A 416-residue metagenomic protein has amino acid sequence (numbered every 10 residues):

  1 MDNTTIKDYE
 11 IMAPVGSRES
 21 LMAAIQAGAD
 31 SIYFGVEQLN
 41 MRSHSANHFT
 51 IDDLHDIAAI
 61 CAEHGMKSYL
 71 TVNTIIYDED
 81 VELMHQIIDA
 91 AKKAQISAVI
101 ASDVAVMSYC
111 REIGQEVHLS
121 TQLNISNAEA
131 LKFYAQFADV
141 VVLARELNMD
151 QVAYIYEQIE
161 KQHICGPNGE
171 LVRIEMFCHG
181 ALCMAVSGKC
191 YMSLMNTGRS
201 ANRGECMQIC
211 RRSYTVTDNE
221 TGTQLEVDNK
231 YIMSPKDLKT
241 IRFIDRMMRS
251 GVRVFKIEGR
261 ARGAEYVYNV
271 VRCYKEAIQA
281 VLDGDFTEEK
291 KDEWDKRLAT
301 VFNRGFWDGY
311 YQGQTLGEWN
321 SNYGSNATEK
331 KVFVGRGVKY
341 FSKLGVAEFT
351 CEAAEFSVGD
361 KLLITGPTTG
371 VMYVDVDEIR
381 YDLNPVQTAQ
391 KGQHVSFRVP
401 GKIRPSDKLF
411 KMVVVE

Functional and structural regions predicted by a protein language model:
M1-A27, S31-S43, I57-A58, H64-T74 (+6 more regions): Surface-exposed amphipathic alpha-helical tracts and adjacent flexible/coil segments at the periphery of soluble enzymes
S20, A105-V106: Alpha-helix capping/helix-boundary segments
A46-H55: Aromatic- and glycine-enriched glycan-recognition loops and surfaces that form the carbohydrate-binding subsites
M107-E112: Short active-site loop/helix that positions an aromatic residue
S126-L131: Short, glycine/polar-rich helix-capping loops at beta-to-alpha or helix-loop-helix junctions that flank or form
